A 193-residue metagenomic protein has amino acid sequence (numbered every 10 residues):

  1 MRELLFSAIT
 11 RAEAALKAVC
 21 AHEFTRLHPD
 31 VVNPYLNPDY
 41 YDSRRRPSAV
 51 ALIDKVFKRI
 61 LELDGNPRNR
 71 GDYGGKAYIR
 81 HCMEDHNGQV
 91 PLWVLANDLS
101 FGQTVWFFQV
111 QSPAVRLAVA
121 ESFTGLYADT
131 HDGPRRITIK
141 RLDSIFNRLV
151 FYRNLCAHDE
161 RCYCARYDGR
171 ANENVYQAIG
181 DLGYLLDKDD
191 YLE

Functional and structural regions predicted by a protein language model:
M1-E193: Amphipathic alpha-helical interface elements
